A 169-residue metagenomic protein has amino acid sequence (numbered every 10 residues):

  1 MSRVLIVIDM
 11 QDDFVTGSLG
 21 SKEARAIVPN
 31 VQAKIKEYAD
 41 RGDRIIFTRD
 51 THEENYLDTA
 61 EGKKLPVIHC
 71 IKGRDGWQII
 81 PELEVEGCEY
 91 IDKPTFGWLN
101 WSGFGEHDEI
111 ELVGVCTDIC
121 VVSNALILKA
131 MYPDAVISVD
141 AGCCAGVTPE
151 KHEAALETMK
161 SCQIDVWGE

Functional and structural regions predicted by a protein language model:
M1-Y90, V136-S138, V147, E153-K160 (+1 more regions): Active-site acidic carboxylates
A33-E37, C120-Y132: Histidine-anchored nucleotide/phosphate-binding helix
D50, V115-T117, G142: Cofactor-binding loop segments of dinucleotide-utilizing enzymes, especially the Rossmann-like FAD- and NAD(P)+-binding
H69, G73-I119: Internal catalytic-core helix/loop-beta-alpha segment that presents or stabilizes conserved functional determinants
W98, C144-T148: Short, small-residue-enriched loops and turns at beta-alpha junctions that line or gate enzyme active sites
G105-D108, H152-L156: Short, surface-exposed amphipathic charged segments that create phosphate/polyanion-binding patches used for binding
L112, Y132-D134: Glycine-enriched alpha-helix->loop->beta-strand junction motifs that scaffold or abut catalytic
V122-A125, P149-E153: Conserved strand-to-helix beginnings and helix N-cap segments that scaffold or border functional pockets
